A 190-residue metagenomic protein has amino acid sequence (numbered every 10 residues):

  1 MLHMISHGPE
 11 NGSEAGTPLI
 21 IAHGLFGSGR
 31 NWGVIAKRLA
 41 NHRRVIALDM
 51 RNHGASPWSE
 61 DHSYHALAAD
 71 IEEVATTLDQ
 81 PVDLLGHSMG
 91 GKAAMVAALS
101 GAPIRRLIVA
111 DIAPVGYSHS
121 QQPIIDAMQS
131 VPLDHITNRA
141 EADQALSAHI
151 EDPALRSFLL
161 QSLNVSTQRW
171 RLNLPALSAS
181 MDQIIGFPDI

Functional and structural regions predicted by a protein language model:
I5-N11, G33-A40, I46-L85, M89: Active-site loop/oxyanion-hole signature of alpha/beta-hydrolase fold enzymes
A15-G24: Short beta-strand element of the alpha/beta-hydrolase
G24-G27, S88: Active-site glycine-rich loops that stabilize anionic/oxyanionic intermediates across multiple enzyme folds
F26, M50-G54, P114: Alpha/beta-hydrolase active-site loop signature
M95-L99, P103-T137: Flexible "cap/lid" loop of the alpha/beta hydrolase fold
A127-D134, E141-A154, S162: Helix-loop "lid/cap" segments that line or gate small-molecule binding pockets
T167-I190: Conserved serine/cysteine hydrolase catalytic core
